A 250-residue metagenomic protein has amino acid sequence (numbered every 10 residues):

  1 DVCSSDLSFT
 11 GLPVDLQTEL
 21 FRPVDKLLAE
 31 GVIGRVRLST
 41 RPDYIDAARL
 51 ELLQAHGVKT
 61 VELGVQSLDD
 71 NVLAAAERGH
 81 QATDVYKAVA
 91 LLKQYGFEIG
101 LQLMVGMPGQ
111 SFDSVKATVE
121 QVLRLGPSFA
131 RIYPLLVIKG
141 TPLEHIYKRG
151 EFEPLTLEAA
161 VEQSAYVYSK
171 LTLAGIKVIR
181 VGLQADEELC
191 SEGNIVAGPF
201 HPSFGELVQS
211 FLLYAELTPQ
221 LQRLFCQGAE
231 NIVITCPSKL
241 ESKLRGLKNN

Functional and structural regions predicted by a protein language model:
V2-S4: Short, small-residue-biased leader/transition segments that mark boundaries at the very start of proteins
D6-D43, L50: Hydrophobic alpha-helical hairpins/lids featuring a short glycine-rich hinge
D6-L12, R41-I45, Q184-E188, S238-E241: Short, internal active-site loops enriched in acidic
D15-E19, A48, D113, A117 (+1 more regions): Generic recognition of short, well-ordered alpha-helical segments
Y44, A48-T60, D70-E230: C-terminal scaffold of the Radical SAM
S67: Aspartate-rich (DDxxD/NDxxD/DxxxD) Mg2+/diphosphate-binding motifs and their adjoining helix-loop segments
I234-N250: Short, hydrophobic/π-rich interface segment
